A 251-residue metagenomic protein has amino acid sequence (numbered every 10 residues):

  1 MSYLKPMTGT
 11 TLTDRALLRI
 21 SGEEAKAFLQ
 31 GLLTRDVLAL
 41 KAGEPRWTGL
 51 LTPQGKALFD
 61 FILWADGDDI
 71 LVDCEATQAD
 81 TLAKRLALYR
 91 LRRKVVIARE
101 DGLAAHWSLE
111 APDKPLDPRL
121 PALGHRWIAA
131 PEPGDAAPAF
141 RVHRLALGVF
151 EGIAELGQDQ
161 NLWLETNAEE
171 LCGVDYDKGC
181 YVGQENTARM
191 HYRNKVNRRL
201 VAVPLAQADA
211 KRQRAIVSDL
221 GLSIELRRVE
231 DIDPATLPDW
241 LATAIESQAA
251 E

Functional and structural regions predicted by a protein language model:
M1-E251: Basic, glycine/lysine-rich polyanion-binding surfaces/domains
